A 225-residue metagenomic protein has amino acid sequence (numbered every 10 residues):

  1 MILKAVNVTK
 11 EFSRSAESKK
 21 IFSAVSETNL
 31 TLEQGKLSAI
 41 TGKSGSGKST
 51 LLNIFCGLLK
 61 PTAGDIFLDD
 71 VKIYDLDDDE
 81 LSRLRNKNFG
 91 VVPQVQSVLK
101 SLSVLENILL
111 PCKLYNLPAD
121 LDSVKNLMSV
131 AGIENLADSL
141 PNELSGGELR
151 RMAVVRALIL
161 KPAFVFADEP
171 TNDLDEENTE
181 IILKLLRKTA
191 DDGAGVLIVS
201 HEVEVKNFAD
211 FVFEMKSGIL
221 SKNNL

Functional and structural regions predicted by a protein language model:
C56: Helix-to-loop junction immediately C-terminal to a conserved catalytic motif
G64-D75: Conserved ABC transporter NBD signature motif
K72, D120-L136, K184: Conserved ABC ATPase "signature" region
L102-L109: Short coil-to-helix segment of the ABC ATPase nucleotide-binding domain corresponding to the Q-loop/switch region
L140-L144, E148: Conserved ABC ATPase signature
K161: Conserved catalytic motifs of ABC-family nucleotide-binding domains
V165-D168: Catalytic Walker B motif of ABC-type/P-loop ATPase nucleotide-binding domains
